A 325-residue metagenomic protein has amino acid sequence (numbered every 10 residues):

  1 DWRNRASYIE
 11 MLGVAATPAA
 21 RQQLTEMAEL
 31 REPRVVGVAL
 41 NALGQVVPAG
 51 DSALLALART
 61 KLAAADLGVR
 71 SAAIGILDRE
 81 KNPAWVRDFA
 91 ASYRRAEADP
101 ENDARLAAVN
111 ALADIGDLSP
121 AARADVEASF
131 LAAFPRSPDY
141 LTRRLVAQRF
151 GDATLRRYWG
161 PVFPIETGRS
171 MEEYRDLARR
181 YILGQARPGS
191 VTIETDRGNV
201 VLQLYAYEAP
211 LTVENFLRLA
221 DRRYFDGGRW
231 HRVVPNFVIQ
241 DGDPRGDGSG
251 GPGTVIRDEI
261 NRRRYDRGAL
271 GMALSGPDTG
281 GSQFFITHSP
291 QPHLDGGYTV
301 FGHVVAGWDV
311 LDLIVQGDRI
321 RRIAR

Functional and structural regions predicted by a protein language model:
W2-T17, E26-E29, R34-A49, T60 (+3 more regions): Structural detector for internal amphipathic alpha-helices that build alpha-solenoid repeat scaffolds
L24-T25, L131: Short amphipathic alpha-helical segments and helix-helix/interface helices
K81-R87, A91-R325: Cyclophilin-like peptidyl-prolyl cis-trans isomerases
